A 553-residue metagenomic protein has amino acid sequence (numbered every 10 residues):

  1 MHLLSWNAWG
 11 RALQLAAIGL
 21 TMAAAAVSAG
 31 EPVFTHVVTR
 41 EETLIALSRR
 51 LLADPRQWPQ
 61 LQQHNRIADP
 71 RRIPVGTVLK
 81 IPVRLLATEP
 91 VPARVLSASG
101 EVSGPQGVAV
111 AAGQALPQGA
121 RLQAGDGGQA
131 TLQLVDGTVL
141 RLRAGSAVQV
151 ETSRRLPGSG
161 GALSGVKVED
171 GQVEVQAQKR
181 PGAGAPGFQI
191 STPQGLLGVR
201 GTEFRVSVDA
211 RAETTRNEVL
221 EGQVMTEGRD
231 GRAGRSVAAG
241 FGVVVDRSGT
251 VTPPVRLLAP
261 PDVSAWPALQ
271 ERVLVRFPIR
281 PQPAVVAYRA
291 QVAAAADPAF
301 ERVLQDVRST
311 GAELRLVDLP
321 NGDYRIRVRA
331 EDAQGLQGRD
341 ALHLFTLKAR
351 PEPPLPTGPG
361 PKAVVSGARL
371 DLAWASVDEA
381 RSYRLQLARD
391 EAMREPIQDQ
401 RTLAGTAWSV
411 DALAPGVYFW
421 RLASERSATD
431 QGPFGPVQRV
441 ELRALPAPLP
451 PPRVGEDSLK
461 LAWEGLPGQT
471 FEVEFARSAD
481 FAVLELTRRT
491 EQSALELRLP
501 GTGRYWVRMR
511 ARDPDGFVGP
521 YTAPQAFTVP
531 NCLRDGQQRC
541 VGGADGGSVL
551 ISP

Functional and structural regions predicted by a protein language model:
A29-L52: Primarily a LysM-type cell-wall glycan-binding module
R50-P90: Extracellular LysM carbohydrate-binding repeats and other cell-envelope/extracellular binding modules
P74-G242, D246-V273, T357, N531-R534 (+1 more regions): Flexible, surface-exposed loop/linker segments and immediately adjacent secondary-structure boundaries
V255-A265, P351-G360, A444-P452, G536: Proline-enriched interdomain boundary motifs that mark the N-terminal boundary and often initiate the first structured
V275-A284, L370-A380, L459-G468: Conserved aromatic anchor
V303-T310, Q398-A404, E485-E491: Short beta-strand segments within Ig-like beta-sandwich modules, predominantly Fibronectin type-III
P320-A333, A412-S427, L499-D515: Beta-strand-rich modules
Q334-L347, E425-L442, D515-C532: Extracellular fibronectin type III
